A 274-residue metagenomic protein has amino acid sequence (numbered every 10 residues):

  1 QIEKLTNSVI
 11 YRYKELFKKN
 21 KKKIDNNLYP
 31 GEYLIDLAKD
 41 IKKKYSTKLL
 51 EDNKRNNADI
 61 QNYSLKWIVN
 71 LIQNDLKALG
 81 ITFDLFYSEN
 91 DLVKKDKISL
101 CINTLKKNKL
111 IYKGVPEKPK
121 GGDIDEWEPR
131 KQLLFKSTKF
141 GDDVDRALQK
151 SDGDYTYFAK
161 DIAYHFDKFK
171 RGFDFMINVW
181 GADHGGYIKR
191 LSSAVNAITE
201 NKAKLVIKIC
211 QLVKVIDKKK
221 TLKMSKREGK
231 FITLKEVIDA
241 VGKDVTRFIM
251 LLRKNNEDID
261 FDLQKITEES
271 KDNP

Functional and structural regions predicted by a protein language model:
Q1-P274: NTP-dependent nucleotidyl-transfer catalytic core
